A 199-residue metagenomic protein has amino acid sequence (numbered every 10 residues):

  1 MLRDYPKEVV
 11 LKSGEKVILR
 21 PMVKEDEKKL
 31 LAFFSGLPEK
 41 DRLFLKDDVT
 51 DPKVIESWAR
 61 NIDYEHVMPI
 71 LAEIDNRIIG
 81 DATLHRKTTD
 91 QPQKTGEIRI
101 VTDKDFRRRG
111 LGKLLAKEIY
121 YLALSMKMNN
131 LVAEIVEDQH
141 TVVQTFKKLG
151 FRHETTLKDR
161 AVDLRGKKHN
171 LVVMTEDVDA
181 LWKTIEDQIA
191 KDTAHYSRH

Functional and structural regions predicted by a protein language model:
M1-S13: Short acidic N-proximal helix/loop "leader" segments that mark the beginning of a domain or an inter-domain linker
S13, E27-K28, A32-K46: Helix-loop element at the rim of GNAT/NAT acetyltransferase active sites that forms part of the acceptor-substrate
E15-V17, D75-D81, H169: Glycine-rich phosphate/pyrophosphate-binding loop shared by adenosine-nucleotide-utilizing enzymes
V17-K29, F151, D177: A short beta-loop-alpha structural element at the N-terminal edge of CoA-dependent acyl/N-acetyltransferase catalytic
D48-K94, R99-D103, D177-D179: Acetyl-CoA-dependent GNAT
T102, R108-S125, Q144, K148: Conserved acetyl-CoA-binding loop-helix of GNAT-fold acetyltransferases
V132-I135, K147-H169: Conserved catalytic-core motifs of GNAT/GCN5-like acyltransferases
D159-H199: C-terminal "cap" of GNAT-fold acetyltransferases
